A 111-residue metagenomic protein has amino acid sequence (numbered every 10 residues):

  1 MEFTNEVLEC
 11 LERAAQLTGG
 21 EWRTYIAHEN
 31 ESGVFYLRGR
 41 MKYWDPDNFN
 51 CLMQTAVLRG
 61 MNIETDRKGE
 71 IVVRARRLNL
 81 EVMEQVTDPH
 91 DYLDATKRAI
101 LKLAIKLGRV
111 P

Functional and structural regions predicted by a protein language model:
M1-P111: Glycine-rich anion-binding surface patch
